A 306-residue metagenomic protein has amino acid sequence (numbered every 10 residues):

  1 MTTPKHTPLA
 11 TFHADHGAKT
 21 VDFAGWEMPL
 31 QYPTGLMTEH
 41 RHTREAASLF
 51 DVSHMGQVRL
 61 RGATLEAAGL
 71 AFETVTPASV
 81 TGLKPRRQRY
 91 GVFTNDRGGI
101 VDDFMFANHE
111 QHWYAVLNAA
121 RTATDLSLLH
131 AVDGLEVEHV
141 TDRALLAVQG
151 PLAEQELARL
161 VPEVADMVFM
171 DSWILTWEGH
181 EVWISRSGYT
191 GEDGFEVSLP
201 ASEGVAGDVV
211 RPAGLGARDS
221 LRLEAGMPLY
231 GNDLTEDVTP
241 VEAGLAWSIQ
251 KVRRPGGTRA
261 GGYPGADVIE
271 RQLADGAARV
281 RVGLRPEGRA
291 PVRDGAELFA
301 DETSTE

Functional and structural regions predicted by a protein language model:
M1-A24, M28, A107-E306: Conserved, structured C-terminal
M1-G91, G99: Acidic, proline/glycine-enriched N-terminal capping motif
E39-E45, F93-D103, A131-D133, T176-I184: Short amphipathic beta-strand starts and helix->beta connectors
D51, D103, E196: Acidic active-site catalytic centers that drive phospho-/nucleotidyl reactions and related ester hydrolyses
R59, A63, D96, V101 (+2 more regions): Short coil/turn segments at secondary-structure boundaries
T64-I100, P151-H180: Internal amphipathic helical hairpin motif
